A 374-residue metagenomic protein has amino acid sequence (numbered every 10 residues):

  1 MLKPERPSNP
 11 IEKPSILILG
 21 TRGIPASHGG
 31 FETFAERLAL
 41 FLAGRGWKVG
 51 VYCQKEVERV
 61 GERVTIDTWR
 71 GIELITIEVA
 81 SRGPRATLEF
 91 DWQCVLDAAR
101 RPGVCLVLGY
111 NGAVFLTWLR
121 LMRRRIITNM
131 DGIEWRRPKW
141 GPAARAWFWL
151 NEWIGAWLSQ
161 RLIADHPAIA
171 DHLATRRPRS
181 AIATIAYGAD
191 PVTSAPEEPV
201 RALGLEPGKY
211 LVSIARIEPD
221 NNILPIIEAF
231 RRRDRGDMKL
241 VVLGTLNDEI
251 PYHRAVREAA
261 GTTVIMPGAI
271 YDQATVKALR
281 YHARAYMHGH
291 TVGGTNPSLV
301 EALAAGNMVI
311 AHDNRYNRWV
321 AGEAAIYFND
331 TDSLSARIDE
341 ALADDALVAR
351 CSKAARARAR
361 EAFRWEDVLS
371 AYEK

Functional and structural regions predicted by a protein language model:
L17, G204-R232, V241: Conserved donor-binding/catalytic core segment of Leloir-type glycosyltransferases
A86-D131, W135, G294: An aromatic- and histidine-rich active-site surface loop
A99, A144-L162, V256: Membrane-proximal helix-turn-helix segments that form the acceptor-binding/catalytic region of lipid-linked
I127-T128, E152-P196, L205-E206, S213 (+1 more regions): Donor nucleotide-sugar binding/catalytic pocket of nucleotide-sugar-dependent glycosyltransferases
H253-A274: Nucleotide-activated donor-binding/catalytic signature segment of Leloir-type glycosyltransferases, i.e., the conserved
A285, A304-A311: Short hydrophobic beta-strand element within catalytic cores of glycosyltransferases and related nucleotide-activated
T291: Aromatic "clamp/platform" in nucleotide-sugar-dependent glycosyltransferases that forms part of the donor/acceptor
R318-E340, L347-R350: Change "using UDP/GDP/dTDP sugars" to "using nucleotide sugars
